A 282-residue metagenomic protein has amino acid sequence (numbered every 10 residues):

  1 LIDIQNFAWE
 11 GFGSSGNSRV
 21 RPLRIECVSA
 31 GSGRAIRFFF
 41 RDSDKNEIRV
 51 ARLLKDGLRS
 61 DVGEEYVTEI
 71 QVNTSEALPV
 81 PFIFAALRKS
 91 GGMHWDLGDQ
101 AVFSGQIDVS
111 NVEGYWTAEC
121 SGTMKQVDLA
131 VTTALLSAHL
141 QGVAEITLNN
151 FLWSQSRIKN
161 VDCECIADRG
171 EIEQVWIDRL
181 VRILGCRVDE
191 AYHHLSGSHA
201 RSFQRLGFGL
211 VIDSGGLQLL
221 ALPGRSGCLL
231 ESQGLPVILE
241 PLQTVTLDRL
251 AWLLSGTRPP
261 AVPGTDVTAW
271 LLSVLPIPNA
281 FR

Functional and structural regions predicted by a protein language model:
L1-K45, V50-R282: Membrane-proximal interfacial segments on either side of biological membranes
